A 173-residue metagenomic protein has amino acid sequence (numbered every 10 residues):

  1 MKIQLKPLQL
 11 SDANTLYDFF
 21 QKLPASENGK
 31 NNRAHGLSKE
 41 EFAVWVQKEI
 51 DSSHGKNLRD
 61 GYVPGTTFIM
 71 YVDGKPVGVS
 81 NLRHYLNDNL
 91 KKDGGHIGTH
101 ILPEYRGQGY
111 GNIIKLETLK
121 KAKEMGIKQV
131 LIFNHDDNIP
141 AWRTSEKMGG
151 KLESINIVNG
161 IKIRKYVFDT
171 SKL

Functional and structural regions predicted by a protein language model:
M1-H96, I161-L173: GNAT-family acyltransferases
G98-I101, G107-K120, R143-K147: Conserved acetyl-CoA-binding loop-helix of GNAT-fold acetyltransferases
R106, I132-W142: Conserved beta-strand-loop-alpha-helix junction that forms the acyl-donor binding cleft
A122-F133: Conserved GNAT acetyl-CoA-binding A-motif
L131-N134, E146-K165: Conserved catalytic-core motifs of GNAT/GCN5-like acyltransferases
